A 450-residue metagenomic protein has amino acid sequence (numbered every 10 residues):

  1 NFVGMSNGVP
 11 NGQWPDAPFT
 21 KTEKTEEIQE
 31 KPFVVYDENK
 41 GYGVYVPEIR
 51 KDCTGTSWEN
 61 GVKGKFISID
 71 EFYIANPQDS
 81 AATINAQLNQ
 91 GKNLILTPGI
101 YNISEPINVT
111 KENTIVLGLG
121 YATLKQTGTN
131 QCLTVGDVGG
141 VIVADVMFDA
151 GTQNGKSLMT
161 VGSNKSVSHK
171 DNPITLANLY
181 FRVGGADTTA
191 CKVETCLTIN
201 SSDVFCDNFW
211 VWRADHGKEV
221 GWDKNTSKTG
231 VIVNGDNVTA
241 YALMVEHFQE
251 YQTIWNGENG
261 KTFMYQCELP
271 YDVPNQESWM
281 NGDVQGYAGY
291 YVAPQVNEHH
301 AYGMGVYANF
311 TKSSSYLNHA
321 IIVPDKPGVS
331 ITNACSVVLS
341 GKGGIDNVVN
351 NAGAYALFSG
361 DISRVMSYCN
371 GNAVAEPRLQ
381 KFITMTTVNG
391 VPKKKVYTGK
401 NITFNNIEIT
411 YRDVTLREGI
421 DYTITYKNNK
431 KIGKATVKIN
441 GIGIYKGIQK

Functional and structural regions predicted by a protein language model:
N1-L379: Extracellular/periplasmic carbohydrate-active domains that bind, remodel, or depolymerize complex polysaccharides
L379-K450: Solvent-exposed beta-strand/loop surfaces, strongest in extracytoplasmic domains of secreted and cell-surface proteins
